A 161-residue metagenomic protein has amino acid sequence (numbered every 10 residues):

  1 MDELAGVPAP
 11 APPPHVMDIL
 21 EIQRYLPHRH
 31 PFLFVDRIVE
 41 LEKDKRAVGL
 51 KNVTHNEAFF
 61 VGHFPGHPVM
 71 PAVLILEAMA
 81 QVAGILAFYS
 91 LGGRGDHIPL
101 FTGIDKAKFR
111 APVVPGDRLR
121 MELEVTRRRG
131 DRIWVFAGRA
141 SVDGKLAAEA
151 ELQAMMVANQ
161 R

Functional and structural regions predicted by a protein language model:
M1-V39, A47, Q153-A154: Flexible, low-complexity linker/boundary loops enriched in proline and small hydrophobic residues that flank enzymatic
D2-E3, V7-V16, A83-E122, A147 (+1 more regions): Hydrophobic beta-strand-centered segment that forms part of the acyl-chain substrate-binding groove
R29-M70: Catalytic strand-loop segment that frames the active site of acyl-thioester-processing enzymes
L33, D44-V48, R118-R120, V135 (+1 more regions): Intrinsic-disorder/low-complexity, polar/charged segments enriched in Ser/Thr/Lys/Arg/Asp/Glu/Gln
I38, I104-D143: Hydrophobic beta-sheet segments that form the core/acyl-binding groove of ACP/CoA-dependent acyl-chain-processing
E57, V61-F88, F101: Compact, glycine-rich, soluble single-domain proteins
I133-Q160: Mixed-charge, glycine-accented linear interaction segment located at domain edges/termini
